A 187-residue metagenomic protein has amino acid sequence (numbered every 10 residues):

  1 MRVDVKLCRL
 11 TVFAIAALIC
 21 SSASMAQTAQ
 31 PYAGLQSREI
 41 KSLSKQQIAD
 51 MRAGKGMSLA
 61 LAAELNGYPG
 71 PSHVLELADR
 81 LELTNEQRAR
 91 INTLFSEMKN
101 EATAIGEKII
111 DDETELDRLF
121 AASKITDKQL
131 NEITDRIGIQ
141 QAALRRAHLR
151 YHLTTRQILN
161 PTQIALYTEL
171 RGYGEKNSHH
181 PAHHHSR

Functional and structural regions predicted by a protein language model:
R2-V12: Bacterial N-terminal signal peptides that target proteins for export
V3, A16, R38-K41: Generic secretory/membrane-interface signal
L7, A16-A17, Q30-L35: Long, compositionally biased stretches
T11-S21: Bacterial N-terminal signal peptides
S22-A26: Sec/Tat signal peptide C-region and signal peptidase I cleavage site
Q27-R187: Charge-rich (acidic/polar
